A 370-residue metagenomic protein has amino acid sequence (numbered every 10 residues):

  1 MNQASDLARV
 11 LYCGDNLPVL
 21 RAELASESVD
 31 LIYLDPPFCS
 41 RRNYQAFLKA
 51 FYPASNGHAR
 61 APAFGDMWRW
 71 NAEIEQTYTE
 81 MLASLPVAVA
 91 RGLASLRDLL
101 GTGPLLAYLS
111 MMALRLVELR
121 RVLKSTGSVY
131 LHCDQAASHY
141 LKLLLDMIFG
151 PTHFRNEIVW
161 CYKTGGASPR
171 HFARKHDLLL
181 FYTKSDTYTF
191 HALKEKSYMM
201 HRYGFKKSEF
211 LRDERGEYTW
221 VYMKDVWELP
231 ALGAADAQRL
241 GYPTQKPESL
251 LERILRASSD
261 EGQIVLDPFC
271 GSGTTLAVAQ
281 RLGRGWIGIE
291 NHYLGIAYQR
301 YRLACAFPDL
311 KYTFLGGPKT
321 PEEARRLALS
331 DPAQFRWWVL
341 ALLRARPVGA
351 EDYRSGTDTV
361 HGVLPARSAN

Functional and structural regions predicted by a protein language model:
M1-R300, C305-A306: Core catalytic lobe of class I
L131, L180-Y182, A333-R336, G362: Preference for bulky hydrophobic residues occupying beta-strand positions in well-ordered beta-sheet regions
I287-D331: Cysteine-dependent PTP/DSP-like catalytic domain, specifically the C-terminal lobe
P321-R354, T359: Extended, compositionally biased accessory segments flanking or bridging domains
D358-N370: Conserved catalytic cores of phosphodiester-cleaving nucleases, focusing on short active-site segments
